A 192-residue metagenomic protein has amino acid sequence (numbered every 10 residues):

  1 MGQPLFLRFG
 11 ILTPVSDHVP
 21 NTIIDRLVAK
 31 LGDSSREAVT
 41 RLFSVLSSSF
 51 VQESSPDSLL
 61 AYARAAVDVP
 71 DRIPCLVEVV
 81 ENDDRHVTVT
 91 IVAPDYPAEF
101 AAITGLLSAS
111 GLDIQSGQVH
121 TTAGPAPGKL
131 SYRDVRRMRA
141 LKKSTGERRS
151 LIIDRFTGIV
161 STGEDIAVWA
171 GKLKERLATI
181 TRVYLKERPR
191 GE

Functional and structural regions predicted by a protein language model:
M1-E192: Non-catalytic interaction/regulatory segments
